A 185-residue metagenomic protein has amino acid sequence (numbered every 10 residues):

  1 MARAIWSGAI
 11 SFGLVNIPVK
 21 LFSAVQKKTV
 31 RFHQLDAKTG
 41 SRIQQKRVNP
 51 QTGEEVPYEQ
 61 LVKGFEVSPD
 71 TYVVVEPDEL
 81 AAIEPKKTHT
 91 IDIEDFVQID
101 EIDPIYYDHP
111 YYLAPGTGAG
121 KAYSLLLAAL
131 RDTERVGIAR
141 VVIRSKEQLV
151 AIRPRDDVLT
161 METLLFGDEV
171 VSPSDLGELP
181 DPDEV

Functional and structural regions predicted by a protein language model:
M1-V185: Boundary segments of small protein-protein interaction reader/adaptor domains
